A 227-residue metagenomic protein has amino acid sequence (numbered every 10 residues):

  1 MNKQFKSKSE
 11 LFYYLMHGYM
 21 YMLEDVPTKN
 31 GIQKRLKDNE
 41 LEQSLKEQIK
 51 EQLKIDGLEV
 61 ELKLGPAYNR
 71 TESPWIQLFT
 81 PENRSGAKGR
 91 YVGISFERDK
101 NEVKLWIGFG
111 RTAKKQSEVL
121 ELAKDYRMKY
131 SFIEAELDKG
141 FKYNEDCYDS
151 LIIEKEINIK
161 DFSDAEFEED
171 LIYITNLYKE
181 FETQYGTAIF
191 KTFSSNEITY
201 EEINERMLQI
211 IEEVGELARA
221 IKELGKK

Functional and structural regions predicted by a protein language model:
N2-V26, N30, D38, N144-K191: Long, solvent-exposed, polar/charged low-complexity segments
K3-P74: Charge-rich, low-complexity N-terminal segments
I32-N39, D161, E197, E201-N204 (+1 more regions): Charge-dense, low-complexity intrinsically disordered segments
Q33, E97-D149: Compact, glycine/acidic-enriched structural inserts
K37-E47, V119-Y130, D170-L171: Well-ordered, non-membrane alpha-helical segments in soluble/globular domains
N69-E118: Aromatic- and glycine-enriched beta-alpha-beta binding-site module
I189-K227: Flexible "arm" and connector segments at domain edges
